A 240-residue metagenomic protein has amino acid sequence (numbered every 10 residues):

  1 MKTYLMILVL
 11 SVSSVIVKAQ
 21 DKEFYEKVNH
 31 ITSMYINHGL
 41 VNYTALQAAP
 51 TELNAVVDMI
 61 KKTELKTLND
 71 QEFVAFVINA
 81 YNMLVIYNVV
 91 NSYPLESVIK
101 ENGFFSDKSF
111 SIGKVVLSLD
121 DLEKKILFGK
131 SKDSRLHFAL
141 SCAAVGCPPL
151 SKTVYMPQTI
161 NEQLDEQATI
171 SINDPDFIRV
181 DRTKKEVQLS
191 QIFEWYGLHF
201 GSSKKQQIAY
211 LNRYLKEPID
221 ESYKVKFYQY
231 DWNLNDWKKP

Functional and structural regions predicted by a protein language model:
M1-D21: Bacterial Sec-dependent N-terminal signal peptides
D21-P240: Interaction/scaffold regions that mediate signaling and macromolecular assembly across diverse proteins
